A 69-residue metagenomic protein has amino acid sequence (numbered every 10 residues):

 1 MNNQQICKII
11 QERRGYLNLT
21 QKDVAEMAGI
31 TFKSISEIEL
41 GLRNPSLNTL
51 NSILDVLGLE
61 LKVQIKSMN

Functional and structural regions predicted by a protein language model:
M1-Q5: A detector for short, charged/polar N-terminal pre-domain segments
K8-D23: Short basic helix-loop element that most often maps to the first helix and adjoining turn of HTH DNA-binding modules
G15, E26, D55: Alpha-helical residues within the helix-turn-helix
L19-S36: Short alpha-helical DNA-recognition segment
N48-Q64: DNA major-groove recognition helix of helix-turn-helix/homeodomain DNA-binding modules
K66-M68: A short beta-strand-to-loop micro-motif at the C-terminal edge of the catalytic HATPase_c
